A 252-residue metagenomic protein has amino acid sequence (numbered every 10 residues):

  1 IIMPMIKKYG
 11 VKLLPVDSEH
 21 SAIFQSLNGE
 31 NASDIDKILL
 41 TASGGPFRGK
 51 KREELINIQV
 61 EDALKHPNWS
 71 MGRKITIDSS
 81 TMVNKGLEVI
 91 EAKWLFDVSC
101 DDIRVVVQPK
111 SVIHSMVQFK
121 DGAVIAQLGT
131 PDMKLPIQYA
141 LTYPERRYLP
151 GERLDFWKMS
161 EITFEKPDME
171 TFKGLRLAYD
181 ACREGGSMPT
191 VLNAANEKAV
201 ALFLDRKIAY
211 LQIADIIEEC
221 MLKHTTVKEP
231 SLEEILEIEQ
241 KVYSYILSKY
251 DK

Functional and structural regions predicted by a protein language model:
I1-K252: Catalytic, metal-anchored helix/loop core of enzyme active sites in primary metabolism
